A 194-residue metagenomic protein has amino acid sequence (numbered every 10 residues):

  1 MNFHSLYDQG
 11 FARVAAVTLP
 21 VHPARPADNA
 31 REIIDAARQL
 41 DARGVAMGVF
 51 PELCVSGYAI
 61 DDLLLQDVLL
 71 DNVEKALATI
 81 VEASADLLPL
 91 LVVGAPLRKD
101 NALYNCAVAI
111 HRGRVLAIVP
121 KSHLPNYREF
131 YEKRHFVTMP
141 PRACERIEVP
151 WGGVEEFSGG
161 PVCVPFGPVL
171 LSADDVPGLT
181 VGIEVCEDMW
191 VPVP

Functional and structural regions predicted by a protein language model:
M1-P194: Enzyme catalytic cores with a strong preference for nitrogen-chemistry domains
